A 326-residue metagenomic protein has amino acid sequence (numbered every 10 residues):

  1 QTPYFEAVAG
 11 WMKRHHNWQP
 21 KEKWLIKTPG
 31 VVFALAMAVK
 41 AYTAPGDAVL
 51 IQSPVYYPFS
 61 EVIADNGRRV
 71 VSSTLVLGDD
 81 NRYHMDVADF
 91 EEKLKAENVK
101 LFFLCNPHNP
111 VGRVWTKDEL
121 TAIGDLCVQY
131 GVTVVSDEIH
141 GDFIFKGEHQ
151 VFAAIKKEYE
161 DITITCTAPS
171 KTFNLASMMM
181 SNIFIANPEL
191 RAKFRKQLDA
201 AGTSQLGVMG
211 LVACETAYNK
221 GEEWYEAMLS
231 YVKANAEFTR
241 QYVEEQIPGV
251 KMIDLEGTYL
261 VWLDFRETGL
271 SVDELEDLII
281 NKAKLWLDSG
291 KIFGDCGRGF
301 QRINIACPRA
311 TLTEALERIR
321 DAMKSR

Functional and structural regions predicted by a protein language model:
Q1-G30, M37, A217-K220, S325-R326: N-terminal small-domain helix-loop-helix segment of the aminotransferase-like
A41-I63: Conserved PLP-anchoring active-site segment centered on the Schiff-base-forming lysine
N66, E97, Q129-Y130, Y159 (+2 more regions): Helix C-cap/helix->beta junction micro-motif
L77-H149: Active-site phosphate-binding strand-loop segment of PLP-dependent enzymes
E92, G269-S271, L278-L287, F293-R326: PLP-dependent enzyme catalytic core of the Aspartate aminotransferase-like
K156-K233, R240-E245, M323-K324: Conserved core segment of the aminotransferase class I/II
E215, S230-R240, M252-F265: Conserved glycine-rich beta-strand-loop-beta hairpin in the small C-terminal domain of fold type I
